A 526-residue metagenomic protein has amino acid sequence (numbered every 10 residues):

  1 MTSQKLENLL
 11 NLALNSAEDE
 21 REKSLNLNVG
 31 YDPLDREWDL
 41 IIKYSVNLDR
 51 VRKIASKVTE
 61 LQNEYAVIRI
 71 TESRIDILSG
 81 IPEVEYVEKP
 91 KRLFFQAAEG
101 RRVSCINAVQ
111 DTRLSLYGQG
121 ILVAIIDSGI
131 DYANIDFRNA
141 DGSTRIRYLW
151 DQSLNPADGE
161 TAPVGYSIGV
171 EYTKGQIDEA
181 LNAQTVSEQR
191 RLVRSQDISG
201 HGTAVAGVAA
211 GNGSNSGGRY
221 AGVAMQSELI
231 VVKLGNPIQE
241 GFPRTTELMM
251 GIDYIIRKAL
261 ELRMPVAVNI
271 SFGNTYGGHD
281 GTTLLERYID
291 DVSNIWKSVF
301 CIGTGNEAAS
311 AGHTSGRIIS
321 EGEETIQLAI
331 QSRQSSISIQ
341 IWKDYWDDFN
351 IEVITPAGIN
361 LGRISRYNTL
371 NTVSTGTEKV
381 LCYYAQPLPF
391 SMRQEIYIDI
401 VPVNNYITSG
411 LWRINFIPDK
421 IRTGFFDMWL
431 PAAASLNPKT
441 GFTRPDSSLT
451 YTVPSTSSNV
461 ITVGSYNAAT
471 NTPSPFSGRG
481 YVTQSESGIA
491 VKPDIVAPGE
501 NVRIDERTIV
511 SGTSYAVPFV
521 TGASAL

Functional and structural regions predicted by a protein language model:
M1-V67, S73-L114, Q119-L122, D141-G142: Autoinhibitory N-terminal propeptides
D111-T246, R263, S335-I337, D344-F349 (+3 more regions): Subtilisin-like serine protease catalytic core
D127, G305, G512: Active-site glycine-centered loops adjacent to acidic/histidine catalytic or metal-binding residues that shape
N155, E160-T161, Y166-N182, I295 (+4 more regions): Extracellular S/T/G-rich loop segment that most often corresponds to the catalytic His/Ser-adjacent loop
V232-L234, I252-D280, G303-T304, I417-D419: Short acidic, glycine-rich surface-loop motifs adjacent to enzyme active sites
A267-V268, L285-I319: Catalytic cores of secreted or luminal carbohydrate-active enzymes
I396, I421-A432: Edge beta-strands of jelly-roll/beta-sandwich modules across compartments, strongly enriched in secreted/luminal
T408-W412: A glycine-anchored, Pro-Gly-centered beta-turn/N-cap motif
